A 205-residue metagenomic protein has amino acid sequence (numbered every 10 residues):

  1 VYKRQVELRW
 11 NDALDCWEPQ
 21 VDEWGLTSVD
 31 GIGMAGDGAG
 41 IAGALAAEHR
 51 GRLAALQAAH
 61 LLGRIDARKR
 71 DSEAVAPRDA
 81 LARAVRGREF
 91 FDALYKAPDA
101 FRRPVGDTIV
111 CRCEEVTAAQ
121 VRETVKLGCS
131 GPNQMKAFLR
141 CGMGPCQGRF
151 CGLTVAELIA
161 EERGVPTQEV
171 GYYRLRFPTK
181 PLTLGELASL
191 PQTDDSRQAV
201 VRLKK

Functional and structural regions predicted by a protein language model:
K3-L139, P145, R149-K205: Residues forming the flavin
